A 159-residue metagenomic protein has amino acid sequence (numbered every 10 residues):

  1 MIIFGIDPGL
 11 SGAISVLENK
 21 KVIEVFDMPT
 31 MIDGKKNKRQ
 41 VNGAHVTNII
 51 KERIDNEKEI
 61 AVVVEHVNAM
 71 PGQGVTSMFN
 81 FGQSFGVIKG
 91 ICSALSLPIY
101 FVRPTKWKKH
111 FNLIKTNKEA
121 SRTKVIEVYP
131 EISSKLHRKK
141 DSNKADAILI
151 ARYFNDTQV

Functional and structural regions predicted by a protein language model:
M1-V159: Phosphate- and other anionic-substrate recognition elements at nucleic-acid/protein interfaces
